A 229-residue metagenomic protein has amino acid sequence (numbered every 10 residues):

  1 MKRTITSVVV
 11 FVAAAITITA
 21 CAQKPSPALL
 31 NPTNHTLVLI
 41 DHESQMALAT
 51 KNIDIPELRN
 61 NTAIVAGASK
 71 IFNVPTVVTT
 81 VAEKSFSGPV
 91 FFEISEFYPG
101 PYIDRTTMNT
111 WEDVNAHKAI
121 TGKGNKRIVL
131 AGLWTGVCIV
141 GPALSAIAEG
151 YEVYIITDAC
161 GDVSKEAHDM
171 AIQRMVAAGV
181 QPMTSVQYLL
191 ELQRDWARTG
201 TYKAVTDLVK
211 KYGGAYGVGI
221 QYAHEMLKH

Functional and structural regions predicted by a protein language model:
M1-V9: Bacterial N-terminal signal peptides that target proteins for export
V9-T17: Bacterial N-terminal signal peptides
C21-T107, E152, D169-V176, V180-P182 (+2 more regions): Active-site acidic carboxylates
P25-S26, F91, E112-A119, I139-L144: Short, charged beta->alpha transition segments
A68-F72, G122, L144-G150: Alpha-helix C-terminal capping segments
K84, T110, T135, G161 (+1 more regions): Positions that flank functional sites
Y102-G124: Glycine-rich oxoanion-binding loops at beta->alpha junctions
R127-M183: A contiguous pocket-lining binding segment that forms or flanks enzyme active sites
